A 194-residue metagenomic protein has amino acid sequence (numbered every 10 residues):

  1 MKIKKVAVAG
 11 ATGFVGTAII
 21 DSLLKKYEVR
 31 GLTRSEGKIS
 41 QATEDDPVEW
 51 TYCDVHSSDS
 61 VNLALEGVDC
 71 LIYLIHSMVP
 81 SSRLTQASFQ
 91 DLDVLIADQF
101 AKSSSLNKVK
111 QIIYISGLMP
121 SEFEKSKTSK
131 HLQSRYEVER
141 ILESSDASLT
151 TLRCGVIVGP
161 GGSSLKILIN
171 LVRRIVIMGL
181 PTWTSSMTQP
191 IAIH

Functional and structural regions predicted by a protein language model:
I3-K26: N-terminal Rossmann NAD(P)H-binding glycine-rich loop of SDR-like oxidoreductase domains
K5, D69-C70, Q111: Structural motif
A9, L32, L74-I75, I112-L118 (+1 more regions): SDR active-site strand-loop-helix element
G16-T17, V94, Y136: Residues forming the Rossmann-fold NAD(P)(H) cofactor-binding site
K25, A42, E124-H194: Oxidoreductase cofactor-interface core, primarily capturing Rossmann-like NAD(P)-dependent enzymes
E28-R34: Conserved glycine-rich Rossmann-like NAD(P)H-binding loop of the short-chain dehydrogenase/reductase
K38, E44-S105, L118-E124: NAD(P)H-binding glycine-rich loop region in Rossmannoid oxidoreductase-like domains and their noncatalytic homologs
L106-Q111, A147: A short helix->loop->beta-strand "cap" motif at the edges of active sites that frequently abuts
